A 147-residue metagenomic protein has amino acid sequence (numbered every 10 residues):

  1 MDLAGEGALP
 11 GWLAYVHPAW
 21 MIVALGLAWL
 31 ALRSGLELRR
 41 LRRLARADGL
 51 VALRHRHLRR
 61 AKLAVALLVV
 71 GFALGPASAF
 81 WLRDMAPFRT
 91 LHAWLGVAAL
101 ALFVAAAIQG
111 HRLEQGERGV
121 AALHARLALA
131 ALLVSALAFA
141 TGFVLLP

Functional and structural regions predicted by a protein language model:
M1-P147: Membrane-embedded alpha-helical bundles that constitute the cytochrome b-like, heme-associated redox core of multi-pass
